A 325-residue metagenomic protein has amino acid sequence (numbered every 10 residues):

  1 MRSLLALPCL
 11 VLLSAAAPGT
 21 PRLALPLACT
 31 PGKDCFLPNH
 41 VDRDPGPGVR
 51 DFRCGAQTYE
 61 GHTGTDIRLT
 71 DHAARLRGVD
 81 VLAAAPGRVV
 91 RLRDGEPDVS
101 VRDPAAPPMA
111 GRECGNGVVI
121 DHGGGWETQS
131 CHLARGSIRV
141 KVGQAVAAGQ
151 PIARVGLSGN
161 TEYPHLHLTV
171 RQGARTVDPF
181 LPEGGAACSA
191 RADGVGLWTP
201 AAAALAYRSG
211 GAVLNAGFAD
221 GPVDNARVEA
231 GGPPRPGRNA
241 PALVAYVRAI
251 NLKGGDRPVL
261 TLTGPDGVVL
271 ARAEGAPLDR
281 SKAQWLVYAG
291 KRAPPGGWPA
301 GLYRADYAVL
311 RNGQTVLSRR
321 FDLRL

Functional and structural regions predicted by a protein language model:
P18-G48, P108-A110, R139-Q144, T169-Y246 (+1 more regions): Acidic, glycine-rich catalytic/binding loops that coordinate metals and/or anionic ligands
D44-A83, L92-A110, P222-A240: Short glycine/threonine/proline-enriched tight-turn/helix- or strand-capping micro-motif at secondary-structure
L76-G78, A84-R135, V170, P258: Zn2+-dependent peptidoglycan hydrolase active-site motif and core
D80-R91, R139-R154: Short, well-structured beta-strand-loop connectors
L270-S281: Solvent-exposed serine/threonine-rich low-complexity stretches and specific carbohydrate-binding patches
D279-A293: Aromatic sugar-binding surface patches on proteins that engage polysaccharides or sugar-phosphate polymers
P299-L310: A short tyrosine-centered beta-strand micro-motif
Q314-L325: Short beta-strand elements
